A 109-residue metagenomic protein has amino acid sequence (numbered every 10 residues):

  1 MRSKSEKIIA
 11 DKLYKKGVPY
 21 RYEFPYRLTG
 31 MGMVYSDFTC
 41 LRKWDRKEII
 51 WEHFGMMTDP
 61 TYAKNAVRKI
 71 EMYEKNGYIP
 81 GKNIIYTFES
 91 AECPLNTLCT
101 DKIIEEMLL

Functional and structural regions predicted by a protein language model:
M1-V18: Solvent-exposed, charged helical/coil patches that constitute nucleic-acid or partner-interaction surfaces
Y14, P19-W44: Active-site metal-binding core of divalent-cation-utilizing nuclease and nuclease-like domains
V18, K47, I79-K82: Short glycine-/polar-rich loops that comprise or flank the Walker A/P-loop and associated switch/sensor motifs
Y26-V34, D59-P60, S90-L95: Acidic-and-aromatic substrate-binding clefts and catalytic sites of carbohydrate-active enzymes
Y35-K69: Short beta-strand-loop-alpha-helix junction that forms the active-site gateway of nucleic-acid-processing nucleases
T61-N76, K82-I84: A recognition module on extended beta-rich or small alphabeta surfaces enriched in W/G with H and D/E
K75-L109: Basic, glycine-rich
